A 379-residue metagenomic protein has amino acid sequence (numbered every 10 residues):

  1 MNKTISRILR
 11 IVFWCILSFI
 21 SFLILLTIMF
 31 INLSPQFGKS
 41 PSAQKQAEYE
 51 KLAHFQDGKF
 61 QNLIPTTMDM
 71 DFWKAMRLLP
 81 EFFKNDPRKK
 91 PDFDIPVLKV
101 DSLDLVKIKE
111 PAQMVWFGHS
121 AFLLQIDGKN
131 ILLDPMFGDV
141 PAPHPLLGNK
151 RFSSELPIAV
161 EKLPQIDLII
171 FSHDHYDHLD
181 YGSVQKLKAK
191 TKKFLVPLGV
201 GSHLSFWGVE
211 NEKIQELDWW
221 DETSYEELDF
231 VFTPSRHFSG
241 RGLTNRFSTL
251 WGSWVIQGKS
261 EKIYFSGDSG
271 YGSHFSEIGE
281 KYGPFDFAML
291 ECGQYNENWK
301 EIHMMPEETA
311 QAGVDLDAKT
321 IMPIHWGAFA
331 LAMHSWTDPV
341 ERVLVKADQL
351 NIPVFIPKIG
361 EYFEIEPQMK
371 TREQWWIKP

Functional and structural regions predicted by a protein language model:
N2-G148, L156, G258-F265, D286-C292 (+1 more regions): Metallo-beta-lactamase
R7-W14, F19-S40, Q44, F55 (+6 more regions): Cap/insert and terminal regions of metallo-dependent hydrolase folds
K51-L52, D57, P65, L147-L195 (+1 more regions): Active-site metal-binding motif and surrounding structural segment of the metallo-beta-lactamase
F83-P164, G182, L217-G283, I359-P379: Core dinuclear metal-dependent hydrolase active-site scaffold
H119, H173-H178, H237, F265 (+2 more regions): Histidine-centered active-site/metal-ligand motif
P141, L179, L204, G240 (+2 more regions): Glycine/Thr-rich phosphate-binding loops of Rossmann-like dinucleotide-binding domains
L187-K190, V340-L350, R372-P379: Short, electropositive alpha-helical surface patch
L204-D218: Helix-loop-beta element that forms the nucleotide-linked donor phosphate-binding surface in glycosyltransferases
